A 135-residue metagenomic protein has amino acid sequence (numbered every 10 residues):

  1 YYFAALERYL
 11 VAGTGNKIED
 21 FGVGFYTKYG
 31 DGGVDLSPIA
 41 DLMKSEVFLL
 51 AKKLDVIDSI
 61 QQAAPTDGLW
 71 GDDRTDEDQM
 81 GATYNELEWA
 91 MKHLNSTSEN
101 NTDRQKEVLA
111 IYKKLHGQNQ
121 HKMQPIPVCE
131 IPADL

Functional and structural regions predicted by a protein language model:
Y1, A5-L135: ATP/NTP-dependent adenylation/nucleotidyl-transfer catalytic domains that generate, transfer, or process NMP-activated
